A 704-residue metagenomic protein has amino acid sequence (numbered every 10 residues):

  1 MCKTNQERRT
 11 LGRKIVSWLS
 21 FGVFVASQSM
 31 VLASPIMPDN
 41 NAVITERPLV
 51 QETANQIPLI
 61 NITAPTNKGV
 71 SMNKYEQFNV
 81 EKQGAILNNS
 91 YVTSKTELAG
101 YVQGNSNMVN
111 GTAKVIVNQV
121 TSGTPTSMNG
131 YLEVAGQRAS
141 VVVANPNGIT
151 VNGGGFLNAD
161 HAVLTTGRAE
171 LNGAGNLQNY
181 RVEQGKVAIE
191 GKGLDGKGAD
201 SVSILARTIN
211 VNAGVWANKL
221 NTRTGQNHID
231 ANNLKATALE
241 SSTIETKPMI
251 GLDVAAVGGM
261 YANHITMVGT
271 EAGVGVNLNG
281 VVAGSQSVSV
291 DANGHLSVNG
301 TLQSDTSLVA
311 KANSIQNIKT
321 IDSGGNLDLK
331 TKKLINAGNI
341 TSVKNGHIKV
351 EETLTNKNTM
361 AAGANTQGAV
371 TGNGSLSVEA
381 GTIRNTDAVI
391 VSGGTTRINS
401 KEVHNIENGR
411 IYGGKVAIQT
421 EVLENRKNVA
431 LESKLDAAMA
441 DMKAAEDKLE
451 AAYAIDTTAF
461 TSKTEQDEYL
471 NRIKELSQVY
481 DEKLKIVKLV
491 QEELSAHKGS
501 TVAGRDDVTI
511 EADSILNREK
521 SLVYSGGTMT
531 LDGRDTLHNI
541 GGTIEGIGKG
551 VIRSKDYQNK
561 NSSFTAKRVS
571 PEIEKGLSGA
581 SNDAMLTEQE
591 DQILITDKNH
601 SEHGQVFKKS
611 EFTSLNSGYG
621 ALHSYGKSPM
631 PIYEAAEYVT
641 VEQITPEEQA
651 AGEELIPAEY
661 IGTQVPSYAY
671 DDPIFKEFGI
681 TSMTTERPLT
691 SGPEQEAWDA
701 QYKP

Functional and structural regions predicted by a protein language model:
C2-K14, G22-G284, D291: Solvent-exposed adhesion/ligand-recognition segments of exported proteins
F24, S29, Q184-A188, S242-M249 (+3 more regions): Binding/recognition "hotspot" determinant
